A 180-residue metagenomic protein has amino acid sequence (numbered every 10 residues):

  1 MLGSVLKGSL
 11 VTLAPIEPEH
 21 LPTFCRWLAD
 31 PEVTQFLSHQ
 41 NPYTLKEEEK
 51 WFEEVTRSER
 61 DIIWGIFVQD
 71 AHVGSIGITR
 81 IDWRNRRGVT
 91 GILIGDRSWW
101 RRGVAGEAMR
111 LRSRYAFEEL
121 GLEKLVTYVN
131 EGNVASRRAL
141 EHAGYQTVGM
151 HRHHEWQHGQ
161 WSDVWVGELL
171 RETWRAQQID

Functional and structural regions predicted by a protein language model:
M1-T12, I16-T23, I63, F67-D180: Acyl-donor (CoA/ACP) binding surface of acyl/acetyltransferases
F24, F52: Hydrophobic "lid"/C-terminal helical patch of Rossmann-like NAD(P)-dependent dehydrogenase/epimerase domains
W27: Conserved catalytic core of Hanks-type protein kinase domains
P31-E32, E59, L120: Structural motif
E32-W51: Conserved GNAT-fold acetyl-CoA-binding loop/helix
Y43-K46, V55-R57, I94-G95: Juxtamembrane/interface motifs at transmembrane-helix termini
E54-R60, Y145: Short loop/turn motifs at secondary-structure junctions and domain boundaries
